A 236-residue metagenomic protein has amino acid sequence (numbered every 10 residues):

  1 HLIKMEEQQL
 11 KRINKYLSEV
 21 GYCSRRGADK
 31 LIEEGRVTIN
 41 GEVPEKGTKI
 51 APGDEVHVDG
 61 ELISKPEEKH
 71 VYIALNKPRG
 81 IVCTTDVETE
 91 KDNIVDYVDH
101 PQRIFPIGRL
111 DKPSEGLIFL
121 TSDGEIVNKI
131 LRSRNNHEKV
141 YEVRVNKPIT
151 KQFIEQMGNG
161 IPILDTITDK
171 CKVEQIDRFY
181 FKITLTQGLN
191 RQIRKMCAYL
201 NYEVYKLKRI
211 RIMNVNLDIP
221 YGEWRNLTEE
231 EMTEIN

Functional and structural regions predicted by a protein language model:
H1-M5: N-terminal amphipathic/basic-hydrophobic helices that include classical n-h-c signal peptides and signal-anchor
E6-N236: Basic, flexible Lys/Arg- and Gly-enriched helix-loop patches that mediate nucleic-acid binding at interfaces with rRNA
